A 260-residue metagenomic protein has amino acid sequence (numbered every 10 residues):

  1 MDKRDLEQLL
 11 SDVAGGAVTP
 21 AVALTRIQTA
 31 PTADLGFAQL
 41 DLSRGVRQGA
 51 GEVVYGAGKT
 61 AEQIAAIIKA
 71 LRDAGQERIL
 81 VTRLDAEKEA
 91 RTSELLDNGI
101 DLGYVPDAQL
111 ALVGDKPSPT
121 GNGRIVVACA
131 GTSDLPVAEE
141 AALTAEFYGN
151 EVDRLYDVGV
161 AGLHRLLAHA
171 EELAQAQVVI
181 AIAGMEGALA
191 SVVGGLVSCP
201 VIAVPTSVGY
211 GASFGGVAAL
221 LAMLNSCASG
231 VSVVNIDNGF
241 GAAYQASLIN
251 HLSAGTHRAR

Functional and structural regions predicted by a protein language model:
M1-D85, E89-A90, E94-L95: Long amphipathic alpha-helical segments
E62-I64, D134-E139, L163-H164, A183-V192 (+2 more regions): Short glycine/serine/threonine-rich phosphate/pyrophosphate-binding segments that cradle anionic phosphate groups
D101-V105, V193-G216: Short, acidic/small-residue loops that bind anionic groups at enzyme active sites
A108-G114, E151-E172, V217-A218, V234: Glycine-rich oxoanion-binding loops at beta->alpha junctions
G121-H164: Glycine-rich phosphate/diphosphate-binding loop of Rossmann-like nucleotide-binding domains
C129, S133, A170-A174, V178 (+2 more regions): C-terminal binding/interaction regions
A168-T206: Glycine-rich phosphate-binding loop
